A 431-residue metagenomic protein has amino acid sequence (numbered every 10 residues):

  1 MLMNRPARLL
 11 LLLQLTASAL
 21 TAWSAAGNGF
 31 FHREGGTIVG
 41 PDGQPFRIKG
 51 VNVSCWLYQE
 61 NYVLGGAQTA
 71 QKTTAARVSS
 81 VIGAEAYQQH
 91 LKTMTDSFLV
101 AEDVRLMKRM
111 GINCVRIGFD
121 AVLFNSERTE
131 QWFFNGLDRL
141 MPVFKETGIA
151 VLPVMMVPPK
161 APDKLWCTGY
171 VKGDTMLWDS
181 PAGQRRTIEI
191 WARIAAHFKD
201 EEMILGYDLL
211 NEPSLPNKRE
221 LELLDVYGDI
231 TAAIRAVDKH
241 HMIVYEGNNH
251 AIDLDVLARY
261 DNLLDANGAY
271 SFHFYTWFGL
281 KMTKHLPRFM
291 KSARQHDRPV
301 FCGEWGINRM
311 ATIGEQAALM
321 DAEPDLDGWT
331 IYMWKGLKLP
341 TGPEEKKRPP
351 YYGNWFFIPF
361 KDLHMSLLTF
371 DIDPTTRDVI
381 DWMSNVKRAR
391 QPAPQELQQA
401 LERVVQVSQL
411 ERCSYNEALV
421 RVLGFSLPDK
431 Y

Functional and structural regions predicted by a protein language model:
M1-L10: Bacterial N-terminal signal peptides that target proteins for export
L10-A19: Bacterial N-terminal signal peptides
A22-G27: Boundary at the C-terminal end of the N-terminal hydrophobic targeting segment
N28-M242, E246-R259: Active-site mouth of glycoside hydrolases
F30-F31, E85, M176-G336, T341-M365: Extracellular glycoside hydrolase catalytic/binding regions
T312-Y431: Aromatic-rich peripheral "rim/lid" segments of glycoside hydrolase catalytic domains that contact and position glycan
